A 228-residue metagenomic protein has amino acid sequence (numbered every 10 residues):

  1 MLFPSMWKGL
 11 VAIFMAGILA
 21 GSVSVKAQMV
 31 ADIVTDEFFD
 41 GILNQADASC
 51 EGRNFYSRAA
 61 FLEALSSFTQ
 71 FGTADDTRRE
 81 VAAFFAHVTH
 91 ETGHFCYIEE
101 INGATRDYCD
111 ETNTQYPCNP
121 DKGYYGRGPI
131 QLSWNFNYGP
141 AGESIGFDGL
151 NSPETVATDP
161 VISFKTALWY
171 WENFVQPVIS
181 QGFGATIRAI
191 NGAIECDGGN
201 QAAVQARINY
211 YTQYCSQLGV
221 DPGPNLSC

Functional and structural regions predicted by a protein language model:
M1-V11: Bacterial N-terminal signal peptides that target proteins for export
A16-S24: C-terminal segment of classical bacterial N-terminal signal peptides
A27-Q45, S49, R188-C228: Extracellular low-complexity, O-glycosylation-prone Ser/Thr/Pro/Gly-rich "stalks" and linkers flanking catalytic
M29-A60, E80-Y170, A189: Peptidoglycan-targeting cell-wall enzymes and recognition modules
Y56-Q70: A short beta-strand-loop element at or near the start of a globular domain
T69-A82, Y97-I101, P177-I187, P222-L226: Surface-exposed patches in mature extracellular/periplasmic domains of secreted proteins
V88-E91, I179-G199: Acidic helix/loop microenvironments that form the catalytic cleft of cell-wall polysaccharide enzymes
W171-P177: A short, acidic, amphipathic alpha-helical segment used as a generic capping/interface helix at domain edges
